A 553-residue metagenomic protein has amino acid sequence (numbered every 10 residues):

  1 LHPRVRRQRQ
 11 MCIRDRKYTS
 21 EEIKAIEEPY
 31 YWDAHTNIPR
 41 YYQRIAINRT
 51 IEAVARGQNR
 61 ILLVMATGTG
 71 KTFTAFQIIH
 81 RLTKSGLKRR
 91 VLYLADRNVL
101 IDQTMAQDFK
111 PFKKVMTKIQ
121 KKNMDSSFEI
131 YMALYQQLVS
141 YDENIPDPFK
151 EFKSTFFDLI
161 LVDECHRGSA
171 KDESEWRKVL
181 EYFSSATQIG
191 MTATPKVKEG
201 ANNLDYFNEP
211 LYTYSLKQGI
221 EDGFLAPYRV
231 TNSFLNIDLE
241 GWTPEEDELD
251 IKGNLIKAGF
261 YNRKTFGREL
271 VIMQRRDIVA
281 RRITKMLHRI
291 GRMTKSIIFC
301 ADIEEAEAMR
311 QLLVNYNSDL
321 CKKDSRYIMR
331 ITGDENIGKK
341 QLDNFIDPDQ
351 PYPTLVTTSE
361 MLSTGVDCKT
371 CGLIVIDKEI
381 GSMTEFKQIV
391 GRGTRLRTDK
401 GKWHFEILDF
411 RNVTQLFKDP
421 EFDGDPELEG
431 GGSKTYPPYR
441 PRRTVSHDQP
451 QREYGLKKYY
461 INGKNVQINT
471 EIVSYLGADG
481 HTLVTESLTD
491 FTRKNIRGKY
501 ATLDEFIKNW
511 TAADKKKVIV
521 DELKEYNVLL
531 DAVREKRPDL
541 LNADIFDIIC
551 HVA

Functional and structural regions predicted by a protein language model:
L1-R9, I13: Single conserved hydrophobic/aromatic residue that forms the stacking wall/gate of nucleotide- or nucleobase-binding
E21-V64: Conserved pre-motif I regulatory segment
D33-T36, K264-R282, T414-A553: Long, largely alpha-helical accessory region at the distal end of helicase-like NTP-driven motors
G57-I78: Walker A/P-loop
E129, N262-V356: Conserved C-terminal RecA-like helicase domain
Q136-Q137, H166-R167, C321, I328-G431: Conserved RecA-like P-loop NTPase helicase motor core
K150-I189: SF2 helicase catalytic motif II
A201-T294: Interdomain helical connector at the RecA1-RecA2 junction of SF1/SF2 helicase-like NTPases
